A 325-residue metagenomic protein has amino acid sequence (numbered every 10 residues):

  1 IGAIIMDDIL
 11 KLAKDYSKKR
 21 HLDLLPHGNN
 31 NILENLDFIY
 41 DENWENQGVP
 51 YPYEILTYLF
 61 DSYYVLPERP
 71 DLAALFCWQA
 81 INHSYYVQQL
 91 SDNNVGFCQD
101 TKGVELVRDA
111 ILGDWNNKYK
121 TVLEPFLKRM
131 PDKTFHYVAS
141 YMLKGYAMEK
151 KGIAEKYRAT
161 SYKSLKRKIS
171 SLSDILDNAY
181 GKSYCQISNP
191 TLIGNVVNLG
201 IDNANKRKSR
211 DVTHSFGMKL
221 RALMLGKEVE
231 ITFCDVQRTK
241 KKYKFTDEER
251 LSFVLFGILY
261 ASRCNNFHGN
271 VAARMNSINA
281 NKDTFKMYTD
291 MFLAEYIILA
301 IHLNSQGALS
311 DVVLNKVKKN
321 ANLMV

Functional and structural regions predicted by a protein language model:
G2-Y40, V65, H83-Y86, N279-V325: Charged, non-catalytic interaction/linker regions at domain boundaries that couple catalytic cores to substrate
L24-N46, L72, F76-K227: Helix-loop junctions and short alpha-helical segments
N43-P50, S62-C77, D247-V254, A280-T284: Conserved aromatic-histidine-acidic binding/catalytic patches
G48-P67, G194-N195, T232, V236-K242: Short amphipathic alpha-helical segments and their helix-coil junctions
I55, P70-C77, I81, P131 (+4 more regions): Short runs of predominantly hydrophobic/aromatic residues within well-ordered alpha helices that form helix-helix
A179-V325: Polyanionic, low-complexity intrinsically disordered segments
